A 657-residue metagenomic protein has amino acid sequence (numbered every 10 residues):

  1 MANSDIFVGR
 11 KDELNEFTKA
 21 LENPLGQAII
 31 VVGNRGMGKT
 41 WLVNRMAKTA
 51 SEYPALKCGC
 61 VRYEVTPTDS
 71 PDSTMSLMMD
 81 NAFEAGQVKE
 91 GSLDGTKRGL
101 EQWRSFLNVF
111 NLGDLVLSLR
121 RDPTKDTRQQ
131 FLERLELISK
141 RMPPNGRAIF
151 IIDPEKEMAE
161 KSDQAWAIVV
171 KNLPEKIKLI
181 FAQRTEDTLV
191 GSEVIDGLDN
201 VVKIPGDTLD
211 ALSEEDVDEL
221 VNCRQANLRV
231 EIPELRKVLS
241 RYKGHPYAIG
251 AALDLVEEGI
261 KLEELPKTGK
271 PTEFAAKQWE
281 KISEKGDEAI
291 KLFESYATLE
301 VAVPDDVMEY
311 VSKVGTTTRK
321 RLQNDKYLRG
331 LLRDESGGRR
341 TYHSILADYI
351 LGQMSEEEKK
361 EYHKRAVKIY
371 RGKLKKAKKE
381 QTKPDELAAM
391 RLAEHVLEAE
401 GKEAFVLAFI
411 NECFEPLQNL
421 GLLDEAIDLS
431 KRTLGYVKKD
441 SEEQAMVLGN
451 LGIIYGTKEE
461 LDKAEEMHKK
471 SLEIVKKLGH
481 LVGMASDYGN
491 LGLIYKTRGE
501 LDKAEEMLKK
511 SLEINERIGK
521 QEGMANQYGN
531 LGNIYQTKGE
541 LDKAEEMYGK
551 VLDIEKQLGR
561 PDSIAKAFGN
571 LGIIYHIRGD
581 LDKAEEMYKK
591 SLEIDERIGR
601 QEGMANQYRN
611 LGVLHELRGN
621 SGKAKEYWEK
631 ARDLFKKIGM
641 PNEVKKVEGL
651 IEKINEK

Functional and structural regions predicted by a protein language model:
A28, D126-A182, T317: Conserved Walker B catalytic segment
V32-R62, T185-L189: P-loop NTPase Walker A phosphate-binding motif
W41-R45, Q164-K237, R241, Y247-A251 (+4 more regions): Alpha-helical sensor/transducer elements of the RecA-like P-loop NTPase core
N44, S51, A55-M142: Conserved phosphate-binding/catalytic loops and adjacent sensor/switch elements of nucleotide-binding enzymes, spanning
T272, A276-Q353, E361-K364, K368: C-terminal boundary/linker of central alpha/beta nucleotide-binding cores
K360-V447, I454: Extended alpha-helical scaffolding segments used for macromolecular assembly and cargo binding
E443-T457, V482-T497, E522-T537, D562-I577 (+2 more regions): Conserved alpha-helical positions within TPR/SEL1-like repeat arrays
